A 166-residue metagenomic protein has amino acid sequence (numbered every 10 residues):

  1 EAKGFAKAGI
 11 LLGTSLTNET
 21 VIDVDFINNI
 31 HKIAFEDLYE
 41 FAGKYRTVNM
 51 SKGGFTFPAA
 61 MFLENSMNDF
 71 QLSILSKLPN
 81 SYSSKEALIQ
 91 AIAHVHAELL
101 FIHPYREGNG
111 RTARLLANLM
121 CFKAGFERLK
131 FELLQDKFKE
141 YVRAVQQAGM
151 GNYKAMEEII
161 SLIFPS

Functional and structural regions predicted by a protein language model:
E1-S166: FIC/Doc superfamily catalytic core
